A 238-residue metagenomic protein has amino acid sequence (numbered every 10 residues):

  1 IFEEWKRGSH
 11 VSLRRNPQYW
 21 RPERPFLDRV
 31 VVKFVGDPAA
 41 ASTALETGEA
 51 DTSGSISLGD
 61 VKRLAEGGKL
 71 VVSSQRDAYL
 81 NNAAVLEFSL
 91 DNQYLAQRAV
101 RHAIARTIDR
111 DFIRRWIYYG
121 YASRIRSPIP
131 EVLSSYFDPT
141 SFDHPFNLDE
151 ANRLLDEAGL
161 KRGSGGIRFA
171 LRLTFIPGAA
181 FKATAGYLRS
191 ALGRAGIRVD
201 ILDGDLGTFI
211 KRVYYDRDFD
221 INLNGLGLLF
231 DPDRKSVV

Functional and structural regions predicted by a protein language model:
I1-R21, A41, L148-L154, F175-S190: Bilobed "Venus flytrap"/periplasmic-binding protein-like clamshell domains and structurally analogous long
R7-S9, S134, D156-L228: Ligand/substrate-recognition segments at binding pockets and active sites
R14-W20, Q75, L80-A103, T107 (+3 more regions): A bilobed periplasmic-binding-protein/Venus flytrap-type ligand-binding module shared by bacterial periplasmic
P17-R63, R189-S190, R198-D200, D205: Ligand-site clamp/hinge motif
E23-D28, R98, L148-R172: Immediate post-signal peptide segment of exported/extracytoplasmic ligand-binding proteins
S55-G68, L228-P232: A ligand-binding cleft/hinge motif common to bilobed small-molecule-binding domains
S74, Y79-V85, S127-P128, T208-V238: Acidic-aromatic pocket-rim loops
L95, R124-A158, F175-A183: Structural transition elements
